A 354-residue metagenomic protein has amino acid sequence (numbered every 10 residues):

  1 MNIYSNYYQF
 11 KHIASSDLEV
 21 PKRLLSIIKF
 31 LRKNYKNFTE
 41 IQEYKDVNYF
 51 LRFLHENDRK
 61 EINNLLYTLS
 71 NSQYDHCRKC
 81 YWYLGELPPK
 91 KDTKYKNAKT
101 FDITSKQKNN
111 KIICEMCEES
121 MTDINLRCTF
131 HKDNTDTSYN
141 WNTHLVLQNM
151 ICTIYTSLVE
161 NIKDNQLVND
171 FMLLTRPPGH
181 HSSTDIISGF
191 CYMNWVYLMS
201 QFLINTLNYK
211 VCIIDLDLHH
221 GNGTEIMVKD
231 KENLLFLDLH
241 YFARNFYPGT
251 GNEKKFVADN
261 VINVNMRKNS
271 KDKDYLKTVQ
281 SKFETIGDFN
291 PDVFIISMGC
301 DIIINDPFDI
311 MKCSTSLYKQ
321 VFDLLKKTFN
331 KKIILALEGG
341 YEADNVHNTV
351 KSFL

Functional and structural regions predicted by a protein language model:
M1-L354: HDAC/HDAC-like amidohydrolase catalytic core signature
